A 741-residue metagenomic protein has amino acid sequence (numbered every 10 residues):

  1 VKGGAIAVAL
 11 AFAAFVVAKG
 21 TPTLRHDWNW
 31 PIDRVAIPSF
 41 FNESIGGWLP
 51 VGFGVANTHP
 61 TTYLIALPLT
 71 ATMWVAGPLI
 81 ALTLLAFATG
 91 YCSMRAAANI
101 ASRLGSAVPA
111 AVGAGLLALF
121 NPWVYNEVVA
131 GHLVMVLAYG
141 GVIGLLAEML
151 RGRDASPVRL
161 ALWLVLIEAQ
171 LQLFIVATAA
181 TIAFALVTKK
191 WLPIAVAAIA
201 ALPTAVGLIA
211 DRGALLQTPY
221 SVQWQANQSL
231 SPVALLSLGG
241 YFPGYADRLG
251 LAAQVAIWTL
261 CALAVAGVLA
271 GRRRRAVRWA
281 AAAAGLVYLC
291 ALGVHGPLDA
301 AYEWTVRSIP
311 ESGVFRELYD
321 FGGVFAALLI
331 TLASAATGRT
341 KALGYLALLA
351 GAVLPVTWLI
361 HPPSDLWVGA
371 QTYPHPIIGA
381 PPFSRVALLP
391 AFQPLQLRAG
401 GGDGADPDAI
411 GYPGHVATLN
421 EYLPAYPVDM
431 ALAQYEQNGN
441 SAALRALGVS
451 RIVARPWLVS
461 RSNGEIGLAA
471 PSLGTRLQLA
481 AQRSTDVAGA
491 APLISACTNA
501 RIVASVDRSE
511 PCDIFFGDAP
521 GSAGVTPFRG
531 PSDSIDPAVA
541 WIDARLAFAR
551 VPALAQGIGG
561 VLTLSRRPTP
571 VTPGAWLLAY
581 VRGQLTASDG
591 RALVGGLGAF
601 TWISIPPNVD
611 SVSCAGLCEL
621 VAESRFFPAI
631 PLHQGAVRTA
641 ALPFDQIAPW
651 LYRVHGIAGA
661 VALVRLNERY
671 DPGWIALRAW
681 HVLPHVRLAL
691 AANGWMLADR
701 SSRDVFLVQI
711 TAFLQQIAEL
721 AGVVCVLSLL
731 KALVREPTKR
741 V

Functional and structural regions predicted by a protein language model:
V1-K19, M94, L269-G271, R275-A280 (+1 more regions): Start-transfer (signal-anchor) and selected internal transmembrane alpha helices of multi-pass inner/ER membrane
F12-S93, L116-Y139, L230, L236-G239 (+4 more regions): Membrane-interface coil-to-helix junctions
A14-T21, T72-A76, V108-G131, A169 (+6 more regions): Membrane-interface helix-loop junctions at the exits of transmembrane helices
S39-V51, A200-L269, V314, L318 (+1 more regions): Periplasmic/ER-lumenal interhelical loops and adjacent helix-loop junctions in multi-pass membrane proteins
F40-S44, G293, P382-L447, C497 (+4 more regions): Extracytoplasmic/lumenal acceptor-recognition loop(s) of multi-pass membrane glycoenzymes
F87-R103, V108-V187, P193-L208, L348-T357 (+1 more regions): Membrane-embedded helix bundles of polyisoprenyl
I199, Q254-L289, L329-L332, G338 (+1 more regions): Hydrophobic, aromatic-rich transmembrane alpha-helices and their immediate juxtamembrane boundary segments
V539-P737, V741: Active-site-proximal, structured, solvent-exposed surfaces of multi-pass membrane proteins that position macromolecular
